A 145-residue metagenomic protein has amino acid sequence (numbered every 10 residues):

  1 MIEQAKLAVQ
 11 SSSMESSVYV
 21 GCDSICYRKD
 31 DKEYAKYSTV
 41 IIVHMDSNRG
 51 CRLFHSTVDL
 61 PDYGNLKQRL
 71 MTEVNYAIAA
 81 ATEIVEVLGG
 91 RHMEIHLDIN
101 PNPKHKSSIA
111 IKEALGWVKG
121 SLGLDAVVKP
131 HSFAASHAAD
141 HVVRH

Functional and structural regions predicted by a protein language model:
M1-C26, L124: Basic, amphipathic N-terminal segments that precede the first structured/catalytic domain
V20, S24-Y27, P101-S107: Gly/Ser/Thr-rich loops at beta-strand to alpha-helix junctions that form or flank small-molecule/cofactor-binding
G21, Y27-G50: Acidic, metal-ligating active-site segments
Y34-K36, V43, A126, P130-H145: C-terminal edge-of-domain segments
D46-N65: Electropositive, glycine- and tryptophan-enriched low-complexity nucleic-acid-binding patches
P61-N75, H105: Short coil/turn segments at secondary-structure boundaries
L70-P101: Mid-chain, well-packed structural core segment of small domains
I99-S132, S136: Short, low-complexity, polybasic intrinsically disordered segments
